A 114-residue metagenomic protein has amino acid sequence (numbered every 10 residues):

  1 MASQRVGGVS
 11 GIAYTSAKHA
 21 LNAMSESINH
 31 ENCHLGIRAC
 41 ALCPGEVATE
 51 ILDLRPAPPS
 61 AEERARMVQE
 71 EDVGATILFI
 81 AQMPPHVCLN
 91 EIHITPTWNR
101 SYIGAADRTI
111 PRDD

Functional and structural regions predicted by a protein language model:
M1, P44, I51: Active-site loop/turn elements of alpha/beta-hydrolase fold enzymes, especially the short glycine-/histidine-rich
M1-A20, E26, H30-C33: Catalytic loop of short-chain dehydrogenase/reductase
C33, V47-A48, L52, T97-N99: Conserved sequence/active-site signature of Rossmann-fold short-chain dehydrogenase/reductase
R38-A48: Conserved SDR Rossmann-fold cofactor-binding beta-strand/turn motif
A41-L42, A61-I103, D107: C-terminal helical subdomain
L52-E62: Short glycine/proline- and charge-enriched loop/turn segments that cap or connect secondary-structure elements
R108-D114: Intrinsically disordered, low-complexity acidic/proline-/asparagine-rich linker or regulatory tail/stalk regions
